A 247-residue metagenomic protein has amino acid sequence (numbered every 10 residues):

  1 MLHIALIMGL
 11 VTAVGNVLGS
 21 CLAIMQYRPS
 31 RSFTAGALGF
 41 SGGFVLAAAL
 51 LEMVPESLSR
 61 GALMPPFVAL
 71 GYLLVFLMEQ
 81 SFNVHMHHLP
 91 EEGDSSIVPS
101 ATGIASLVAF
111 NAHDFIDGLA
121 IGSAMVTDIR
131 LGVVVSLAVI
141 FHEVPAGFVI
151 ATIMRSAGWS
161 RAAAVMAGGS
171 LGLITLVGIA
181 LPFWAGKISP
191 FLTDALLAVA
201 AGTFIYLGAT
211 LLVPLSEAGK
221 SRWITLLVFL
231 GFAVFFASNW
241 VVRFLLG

Functional and structural regions predicted by a protein language model:
M1-G247: Intrinsically disordered, metal-sensing/regulatory segments
